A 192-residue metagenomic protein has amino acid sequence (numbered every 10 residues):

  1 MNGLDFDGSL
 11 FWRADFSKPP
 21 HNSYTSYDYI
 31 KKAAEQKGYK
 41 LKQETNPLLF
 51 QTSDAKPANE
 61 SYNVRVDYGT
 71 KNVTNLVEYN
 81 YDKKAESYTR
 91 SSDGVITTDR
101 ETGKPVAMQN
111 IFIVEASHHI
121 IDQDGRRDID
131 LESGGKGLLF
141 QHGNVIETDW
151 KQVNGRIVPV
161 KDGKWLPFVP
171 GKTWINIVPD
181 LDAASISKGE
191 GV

Functional and structural regions predicted by a protein language model:
M1-V192: A surface/extracellular/periplasmic glyco- and lipid-processing/surface-interacting theme
